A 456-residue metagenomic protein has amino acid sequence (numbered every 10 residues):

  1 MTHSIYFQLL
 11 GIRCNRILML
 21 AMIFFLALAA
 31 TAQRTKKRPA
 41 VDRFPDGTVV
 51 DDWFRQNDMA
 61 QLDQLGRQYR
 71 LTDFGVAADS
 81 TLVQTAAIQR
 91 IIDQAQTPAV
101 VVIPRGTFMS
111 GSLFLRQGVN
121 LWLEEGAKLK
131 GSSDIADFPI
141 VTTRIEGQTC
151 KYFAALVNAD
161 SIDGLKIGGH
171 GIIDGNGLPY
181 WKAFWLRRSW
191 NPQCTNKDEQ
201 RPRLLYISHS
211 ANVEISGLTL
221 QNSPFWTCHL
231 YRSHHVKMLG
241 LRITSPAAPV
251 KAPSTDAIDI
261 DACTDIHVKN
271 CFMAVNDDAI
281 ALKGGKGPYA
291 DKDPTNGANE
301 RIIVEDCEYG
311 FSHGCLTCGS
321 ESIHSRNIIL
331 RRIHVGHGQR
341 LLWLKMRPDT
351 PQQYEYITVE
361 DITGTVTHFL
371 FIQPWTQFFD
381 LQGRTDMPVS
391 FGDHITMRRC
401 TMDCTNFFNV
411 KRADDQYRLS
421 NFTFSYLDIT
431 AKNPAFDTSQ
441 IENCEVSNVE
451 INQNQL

Functional and structural regions predicted by a protein language model:
T2-S4, L9, R13, T31-N120 (+7 more regions): Extracellular "leader-to-stem" segments immediately downstream of a signal peptide or signal-anchor in secreted/lumenal
N15-L20: Sec-dependent signal peptide recognition, specifically the positively charged N-region followed immediately by
I23-T31: Hydrophobic h-region of N-terminal signal peptides that target proteins for export in Gram-negative bacteria
S112-L115, S132, A155-D160, R203-H209 (+10 more regions): Glycine-rich beta-solenoid repeat tracts in large extracellular/virion proteins
E125-G126, D163-I172, A211-N222, H234-A247 (+9 more regions): Right-handed parallel beta-helix
R144-L156, Q193-R203, A252-I258, D293-V304 (+3 more regions): Glycine-rich, flexible loop segments associated with nucleotide phosphate handling
G177-N191, H235, G338, A413-K432: C-terminal/domain-terminus segments
